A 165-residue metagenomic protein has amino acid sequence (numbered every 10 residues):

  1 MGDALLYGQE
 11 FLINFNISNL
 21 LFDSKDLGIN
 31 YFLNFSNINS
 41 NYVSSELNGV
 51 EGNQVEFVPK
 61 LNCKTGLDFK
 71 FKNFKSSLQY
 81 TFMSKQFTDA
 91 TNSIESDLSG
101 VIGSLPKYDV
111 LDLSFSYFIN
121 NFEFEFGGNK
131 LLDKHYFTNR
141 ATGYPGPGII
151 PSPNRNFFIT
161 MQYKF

Functional and structural regions predicted by a protein language model:
M1, L47-Q54, D97-G103, Y144-I149: Extracellular loop and loop/strand-boundary signature of outer-membrane beta-barrel proteins
M1-T91, T160-K164: Gram-negative outer-membrane beta-barrel transporters
K25-L33, G100-L105, I150: Glycine-rich, flexible loop segments associated with nucleotide phosphate handling
I29, F82-I94, S116-F165: C-terminal beta-signal and adjacent terminal beta-strands/loops of Gram-negative outer-membrane beta-barrel proteins
N53-E56, K85, G103-Y108, N129-K130 (+1 more regions): Flexible, active-site-adjacent loop/turn segments at secondary-structure boundaries
K60-K64, V110-D112, N154-F158: Transmembrane beta-barrel architecture of outer membranes
K70-F71, L105, F118-I119: Structural motif
G103-K107, L111-S114, I149, P153: Short amphipathic alpha-helical interaction segments
